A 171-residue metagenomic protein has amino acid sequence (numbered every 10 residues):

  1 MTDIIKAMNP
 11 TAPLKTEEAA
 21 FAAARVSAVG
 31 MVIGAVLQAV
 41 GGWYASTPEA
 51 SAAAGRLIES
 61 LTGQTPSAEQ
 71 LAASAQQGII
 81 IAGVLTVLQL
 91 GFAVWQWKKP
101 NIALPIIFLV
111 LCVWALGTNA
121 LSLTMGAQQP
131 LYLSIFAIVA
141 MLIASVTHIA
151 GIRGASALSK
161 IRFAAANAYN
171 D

Functional and structural regions predicted by a protein language model:
T2-D171: Topology signature of small-to-medium multi-pass alpha-helical membrane proteins
